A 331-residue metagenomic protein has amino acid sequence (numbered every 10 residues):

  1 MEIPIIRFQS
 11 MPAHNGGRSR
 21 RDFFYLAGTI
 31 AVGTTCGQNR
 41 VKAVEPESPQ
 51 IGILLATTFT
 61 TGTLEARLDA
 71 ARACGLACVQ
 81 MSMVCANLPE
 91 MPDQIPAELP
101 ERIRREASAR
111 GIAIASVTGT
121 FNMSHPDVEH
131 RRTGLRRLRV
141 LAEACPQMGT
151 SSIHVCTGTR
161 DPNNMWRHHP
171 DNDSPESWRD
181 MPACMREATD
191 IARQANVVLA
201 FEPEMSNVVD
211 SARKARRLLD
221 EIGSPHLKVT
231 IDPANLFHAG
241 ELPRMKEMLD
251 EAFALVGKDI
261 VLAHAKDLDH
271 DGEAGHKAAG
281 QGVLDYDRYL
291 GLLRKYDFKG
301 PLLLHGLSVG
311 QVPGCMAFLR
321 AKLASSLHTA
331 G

Functional and structural regions predicted by a protein language model:
M1-R18: N-terminal secretory signal peptides
G17-D22, V32-E45: N-terminal twin-arginine translocation
D22, A27-T29, G33, T61 (+3 more regions): Active-site acidic/histidine proton-transfer and metal-coordination neighborhood in alpha/beta enzyme cores
G37-G62, D69-R72: C-terminal segment of N-terminal export signals and the immediately downstream linker at the start of the mature
P49-L55, V79-M81, I114-G119, I153-V155 (+4 more regions): Hydrophobic faces of well-ordered beta-strands that scaffold small-molecule active sites in alpha/beta enzyme cores
Q50, V117, E176, D180-V283: Acidic/histidine-rich catalytic cores of soluble enzymes
R67-V84, G149: Catalytic domains of carbohydrate-active enzymes, especially glycoside hydrolases
S82-R102, R160-N163: Glycine-rich, proline-tolerant flexible connector loops at the mouths of alpha/beta enzymes
